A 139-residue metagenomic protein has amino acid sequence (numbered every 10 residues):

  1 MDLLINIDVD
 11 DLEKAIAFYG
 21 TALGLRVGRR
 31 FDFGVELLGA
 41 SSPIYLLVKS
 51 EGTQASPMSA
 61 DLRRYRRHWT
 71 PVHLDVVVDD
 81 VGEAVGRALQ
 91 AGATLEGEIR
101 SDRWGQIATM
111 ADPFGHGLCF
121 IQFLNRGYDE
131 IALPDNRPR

Functional and structural regions predicted by a protein language model:
M1-L4, R26-D75, E83-A111, Q122-R139: Vicinal oxygen chelate
A15-G20, A88, G115: Conserved active-site tyrosine of GNAT-family acetyltransferases
G117-F120: Short glycine-/small-residue motifs
